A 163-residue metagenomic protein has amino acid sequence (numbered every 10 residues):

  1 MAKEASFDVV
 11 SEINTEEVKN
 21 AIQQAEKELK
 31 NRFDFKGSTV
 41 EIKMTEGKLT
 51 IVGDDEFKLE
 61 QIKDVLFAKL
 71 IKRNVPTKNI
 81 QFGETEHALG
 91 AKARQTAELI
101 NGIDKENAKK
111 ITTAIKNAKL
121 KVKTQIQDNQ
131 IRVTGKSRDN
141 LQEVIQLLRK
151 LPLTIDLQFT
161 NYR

Functional and structural regions predicted by a protein language model:
M1-K30, D34-T39: N-terminal, positively charged regions that mediate nucleic acid binding
A5-E12, K48-G53, G90-L99: Short, hydrophobic beta-strand segments
F7, R94-R163: Positively charged, low-complexity, intrinsically disordered RNA-binding extensions
E16-V18, K58-I62, I103-N107, N140-L141: Short, conserved charged micro-motifs
N31-T39, N79-G83, A108-L120: Short amphipathic beta-strand starts and helix->beta connectors
V40-M44, K123-I126: Short beta-strand
T45-E56, Q127-K136: Short glycine/threonine-rich beta-strand-turn micro-motifs
K58-T96: Helix-adjacent hinge/juxtasegments
